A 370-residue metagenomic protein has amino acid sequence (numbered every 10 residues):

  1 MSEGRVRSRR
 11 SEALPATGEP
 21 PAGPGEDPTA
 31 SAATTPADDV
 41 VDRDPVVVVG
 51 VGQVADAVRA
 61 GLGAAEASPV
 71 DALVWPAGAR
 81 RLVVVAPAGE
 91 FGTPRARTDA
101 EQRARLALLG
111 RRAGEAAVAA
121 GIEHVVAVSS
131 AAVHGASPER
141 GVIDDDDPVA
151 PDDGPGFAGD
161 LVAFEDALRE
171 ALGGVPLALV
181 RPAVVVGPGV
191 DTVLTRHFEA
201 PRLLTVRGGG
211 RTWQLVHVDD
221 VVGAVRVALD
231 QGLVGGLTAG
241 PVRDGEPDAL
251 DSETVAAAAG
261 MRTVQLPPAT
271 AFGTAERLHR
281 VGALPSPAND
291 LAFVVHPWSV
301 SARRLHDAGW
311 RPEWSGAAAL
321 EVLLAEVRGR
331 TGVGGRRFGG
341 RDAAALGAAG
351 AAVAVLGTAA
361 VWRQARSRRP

Functional and structural regions predicted by a protein language model:
E3-G18, G23-D27, T35-V46, W75 (+1 more regions): C-terminal amphipathic/interface module of NAD(P)-dependent oxidoreductases and related NAD-binding regulators
P36, V41-E66: Canonical Rossmann dinucleotide-binding motif of NAD(H)/NADP(H)-dependent dehydrogenases/reductases, specifically
S68-R112, A116, A120: NAD(P)H-binding glycine-rich loop region in Rossmannoid oxidoreductase-like domains and their noncatalytic homologs
R81, R111-G156: Conserved Rossmann-fold NAD(P)-dependent oxidoreductase catalytic core, especially the SDR/UDP-sugar
R97-A100, A104, P138-V185, R207: Catalytic helix-loop patch of NAD(P)-dependent Rossmann-fold dehydrogenases
P176, V185-R196, A228-L237: Glycine/proline-rich active-site loop of Rossmann-fold NAD(P)-dependent oxidoreductases
V193, V206-Q231, G235: Substrate-positioning beta->alpha
A224-A288, L324, R330-F338, W362-R369: Mid/C-terminal beta-alpha module of Rossmann-like enzyme folds, strongest in SDR-family dehydrogenases/epimerases
